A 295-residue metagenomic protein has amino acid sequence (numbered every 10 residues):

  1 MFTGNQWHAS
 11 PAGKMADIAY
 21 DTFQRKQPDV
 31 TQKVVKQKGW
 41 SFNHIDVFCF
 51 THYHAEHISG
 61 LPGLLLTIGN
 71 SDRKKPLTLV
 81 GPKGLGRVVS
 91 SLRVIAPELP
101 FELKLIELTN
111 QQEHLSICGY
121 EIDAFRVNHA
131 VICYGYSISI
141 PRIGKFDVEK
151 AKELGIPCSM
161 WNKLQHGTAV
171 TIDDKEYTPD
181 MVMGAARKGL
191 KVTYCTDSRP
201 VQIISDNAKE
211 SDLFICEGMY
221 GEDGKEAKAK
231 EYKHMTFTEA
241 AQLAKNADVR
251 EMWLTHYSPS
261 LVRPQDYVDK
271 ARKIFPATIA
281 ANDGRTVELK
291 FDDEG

Functional and structural regions predicted by a protein language model:
M1-W40, H44, K74-P76, Y136-I138 (+2 more regions): Conserved beta-strand hairpin/beta-sheet module of binuclear metal-dependent hydrolase folds, prominently
A16, T109-L254, R263-D269, I274 (+1 more regions): Metal-dependent phosphodiesterase/nuclease catalytic metal-binding core
A19, F23, V30-V80, K104-T109: Active-site metal-binding motif and surrounding structural segment of the metallo-beta-lactamase
R25-P28, I45-Y53, G81-P82, T193-S198 (+3 more regions): Active-site neighborhood of phospho(di)ester-bond hydrolases with catalytic His/Asp-centered motifs
G60-I68, L92, V262-K270: Metal-dependent catalytic neighborhoods of phosphoester/phosphodiester hydrolases
T78, E102-K104, E121, A277-I279: Conserved beta-strand segments of alpha/beta enzyme cores
R87-R93, L108: A gly/proline- and charged-residue-enriched helix-loop-helix capping module
P276-T286: Conserved phosphate-binding/catalytic loops in two-lobed NTP-binding clefts
